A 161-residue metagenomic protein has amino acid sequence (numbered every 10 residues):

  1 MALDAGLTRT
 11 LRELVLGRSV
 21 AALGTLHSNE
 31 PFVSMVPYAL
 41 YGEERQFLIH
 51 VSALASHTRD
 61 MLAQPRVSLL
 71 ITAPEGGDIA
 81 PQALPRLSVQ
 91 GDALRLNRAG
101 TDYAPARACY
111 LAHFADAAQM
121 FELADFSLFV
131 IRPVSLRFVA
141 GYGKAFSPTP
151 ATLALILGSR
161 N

Functional and structural regions predicted by a protein language model:
M1-L62: An N-terminal domain-cap segment
D4-R9, A108-C109, H113-N161: C-terminal edge-of-domain segments
A22, V33-P37, S88-Q90, L128-V130 (+1 more regions): Conserved hydrophobic/aromatic beta-strand scaffold that supports enzyme active sites
T25, M35-V36, T58, G76-A80 (+1 more regions): Catalytic micro-motifs at enzyme active sites that drive phosphoryl/nucleotidyl and oxygen chemistry
E44-Q46, R66, S135: Structural motif
S52, T72, G141-Y142: Surface loops and adjacent helix of pleckstrin homology
S56-H113, F126, P133: Short, structured beta-strand-loop surface elements
